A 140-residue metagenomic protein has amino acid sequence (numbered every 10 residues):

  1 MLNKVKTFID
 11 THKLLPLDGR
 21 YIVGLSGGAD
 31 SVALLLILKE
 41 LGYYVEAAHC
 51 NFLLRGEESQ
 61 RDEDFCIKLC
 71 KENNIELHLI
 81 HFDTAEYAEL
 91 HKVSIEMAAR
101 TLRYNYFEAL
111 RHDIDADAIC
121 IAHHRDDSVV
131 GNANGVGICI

Functional and structural regions predicted by a protein language model:
M1-I140: Core alpha/beta nucleotide-donor-binding catalytic domains of modification enzymes
